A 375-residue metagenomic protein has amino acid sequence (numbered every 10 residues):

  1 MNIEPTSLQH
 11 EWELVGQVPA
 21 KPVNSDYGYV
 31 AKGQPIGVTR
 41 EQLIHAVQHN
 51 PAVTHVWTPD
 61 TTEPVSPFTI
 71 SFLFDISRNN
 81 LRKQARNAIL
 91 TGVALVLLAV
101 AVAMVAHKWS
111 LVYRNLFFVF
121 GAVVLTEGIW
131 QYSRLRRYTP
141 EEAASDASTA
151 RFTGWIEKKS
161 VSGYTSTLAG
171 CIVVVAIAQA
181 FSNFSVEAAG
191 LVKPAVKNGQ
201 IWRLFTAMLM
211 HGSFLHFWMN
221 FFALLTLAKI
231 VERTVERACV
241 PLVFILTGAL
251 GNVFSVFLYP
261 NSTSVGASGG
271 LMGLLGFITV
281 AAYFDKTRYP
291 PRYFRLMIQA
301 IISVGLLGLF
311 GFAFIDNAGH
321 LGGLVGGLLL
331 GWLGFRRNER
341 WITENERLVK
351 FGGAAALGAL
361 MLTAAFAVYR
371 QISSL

Functional and structural regions predicted by a protein language model:
M1-A144: Protein-protein interaction regions
L81-L375: A detector for small-residue-rich transmembrane helices and their helix-helix packing motifs
